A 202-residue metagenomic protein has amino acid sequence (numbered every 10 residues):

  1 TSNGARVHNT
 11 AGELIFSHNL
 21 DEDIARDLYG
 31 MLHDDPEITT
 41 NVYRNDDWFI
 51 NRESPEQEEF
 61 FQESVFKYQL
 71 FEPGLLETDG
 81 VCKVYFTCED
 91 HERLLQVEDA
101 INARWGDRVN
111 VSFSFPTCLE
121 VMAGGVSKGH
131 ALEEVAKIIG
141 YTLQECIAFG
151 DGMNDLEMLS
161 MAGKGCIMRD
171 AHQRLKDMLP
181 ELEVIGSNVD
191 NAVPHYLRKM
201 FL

Functional and structural regions predicted by a protein language model:
T1, F113, S187: Conserved strand-loop elements at the edges of beta-sheets that form or border functional pockets
T1-D23: Alpha-helical substrate-recognition element adjacent to the catalytic core
T1-N3, D34-E37: A short, compositionally biased
T10-G12, T78-G80, S114-F115, S160 (+1 more regions): Short glycine-enriched loop/turn motifs at secondary-structure junctions
L14, P55-Q57, D99-I101, A162-K164 (+1 more regions): Short, glycine/charged-enriched secondary-structure capping and boundary segments
D27, M31, E37-F149, M153: Conserved acidic, metal-coordinating active-site core of Asp-based, Mg2+-dependent phosphoryl-transfer enzymes
E120-L202: Mg2+-dependent phosphoryl-transfer enzymes with acidic/Ser/Thr/Gly-rich catalytic loops
